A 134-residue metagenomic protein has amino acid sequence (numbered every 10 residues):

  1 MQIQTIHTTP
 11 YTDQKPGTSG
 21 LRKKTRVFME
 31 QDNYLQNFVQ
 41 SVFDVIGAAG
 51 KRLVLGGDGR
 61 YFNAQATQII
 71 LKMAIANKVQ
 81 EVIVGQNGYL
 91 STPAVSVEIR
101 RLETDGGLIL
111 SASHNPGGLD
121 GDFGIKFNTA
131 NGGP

Functional and structural regions predicted by a protein language model:
M1-N77: An N-terminal, well-structured beta->alpha segment
Y34, N131-P134: Proteins with a high burden of low-complexity, intrinsically disordered sequence enriched in S/T/G/P/A and R, requiring
F43, A48-G132: Ferredoxin-reductase
